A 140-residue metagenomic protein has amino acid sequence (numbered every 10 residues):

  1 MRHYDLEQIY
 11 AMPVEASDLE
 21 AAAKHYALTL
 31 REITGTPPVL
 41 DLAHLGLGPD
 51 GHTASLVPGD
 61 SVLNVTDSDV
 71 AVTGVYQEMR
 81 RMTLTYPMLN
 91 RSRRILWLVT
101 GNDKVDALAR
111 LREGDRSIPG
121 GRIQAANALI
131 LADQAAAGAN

Functional and structural regions predicted by a protein language model:
M1-N140: Conserved phosphate- and dinucleotide-binding cores of soluble alpha/beta proteins, encompassing both enzyme active
